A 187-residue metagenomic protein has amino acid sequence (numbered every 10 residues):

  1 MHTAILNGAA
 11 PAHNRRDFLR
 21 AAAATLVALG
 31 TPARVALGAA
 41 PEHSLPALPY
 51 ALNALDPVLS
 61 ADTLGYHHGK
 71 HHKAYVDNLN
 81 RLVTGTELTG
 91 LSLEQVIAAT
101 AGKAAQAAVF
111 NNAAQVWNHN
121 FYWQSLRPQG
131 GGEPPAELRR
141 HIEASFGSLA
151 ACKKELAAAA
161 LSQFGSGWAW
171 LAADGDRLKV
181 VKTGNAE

Functional and structural regions predicted by a protein language model:
M1-H13, D17, T25-A28: N-terminal secretory signal peptides
A10-P11, L64, A108, A144: Pocket-edge positions in alpha/beta enzyme catalytic cores
P11-A12, G30-L59: C-terminal segment of N-terminal export signals and the immediately downstream linker at the start of the mature
E42, G69-K70, V76, N80-G90 (+1 more regions): All-alpha RGS (Regulator of G-protein Signaling) helical domain and cognate RGS-like helical scaffolds
A47, H68, K182: Pocket-edge structural micro-motifs
V58, D62, Y66-K70: Soluble non-cytosolic domains of exported or imported proteins
G184-E187: Short, solvent-exposed aromatic-acidic interface loops
